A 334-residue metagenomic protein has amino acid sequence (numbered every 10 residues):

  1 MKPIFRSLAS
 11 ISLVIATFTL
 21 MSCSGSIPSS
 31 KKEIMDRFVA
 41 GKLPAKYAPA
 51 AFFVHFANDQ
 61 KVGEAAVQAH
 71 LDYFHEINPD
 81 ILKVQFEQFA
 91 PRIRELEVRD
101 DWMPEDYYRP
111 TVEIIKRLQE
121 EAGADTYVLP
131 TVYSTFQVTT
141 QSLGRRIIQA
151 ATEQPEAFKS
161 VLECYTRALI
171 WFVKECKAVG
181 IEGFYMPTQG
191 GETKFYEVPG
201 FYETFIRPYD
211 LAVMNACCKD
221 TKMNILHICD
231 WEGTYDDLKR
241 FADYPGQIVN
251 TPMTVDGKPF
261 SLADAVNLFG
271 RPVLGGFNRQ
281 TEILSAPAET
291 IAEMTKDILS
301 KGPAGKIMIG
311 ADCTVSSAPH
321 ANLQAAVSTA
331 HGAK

Functional and structural regions predicted by a protein language model:
M1-S12: Bacterial N-terminal signal peptides that target proteins for export
M21-S22: C-terminal motif of bacterial Sec signal peptides marking the signal peptidase cleavage site
G25-Q60, E64, A69, D80 (+2 more regions): Active-site loop segments of alpha/beta catalytic cores
V62-V67, R92-V98: Glycine-rich loop at the start of a catalytic domain that most often binds anionic cofactors/ligands
F74: CN hydrolase (nitrilase-like) catalytic-core segments centered on the catalytic cysteine and neighboring Lys/Glu
I77-I93: Short N-terminal amphipathic alpha-helices
